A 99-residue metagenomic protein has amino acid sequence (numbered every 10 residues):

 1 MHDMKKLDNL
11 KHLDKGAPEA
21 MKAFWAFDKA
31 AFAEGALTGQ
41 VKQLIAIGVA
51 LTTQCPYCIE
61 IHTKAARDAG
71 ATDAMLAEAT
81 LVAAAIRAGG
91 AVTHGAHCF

Functional and structural regions predicted by a protein language model:
M1-Q43, R67, T93-F99: Acidic, glycine/proline-rich low-complexity segments that act as flexible tails and inter-domain linkers
E19-M21, E60-M75: Iron-sulfur (Fe-S) cluster-binding segments and ferredoxin-like electron-carrier domains, especially [2Fe-2S]
G35-T53, A74-L81: Immediate flanking context of iron-sulfur cluster ligation sites
C55-C58: Short cysteine clusters
T72-F99: C-terminal structural segments of small proteins and small subunits
